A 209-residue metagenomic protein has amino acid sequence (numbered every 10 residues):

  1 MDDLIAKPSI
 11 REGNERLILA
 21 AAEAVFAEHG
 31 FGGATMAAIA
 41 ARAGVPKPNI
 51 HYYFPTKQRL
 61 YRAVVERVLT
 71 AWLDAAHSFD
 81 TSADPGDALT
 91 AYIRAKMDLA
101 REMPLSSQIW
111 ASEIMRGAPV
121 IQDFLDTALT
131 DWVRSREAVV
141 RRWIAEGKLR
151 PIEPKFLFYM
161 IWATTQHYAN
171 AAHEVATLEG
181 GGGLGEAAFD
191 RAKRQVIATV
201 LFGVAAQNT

Functional and structural regions predicted by a protein language model:
M1-I5, D98, E102, T130 (+2 more regions): C-terminal peripheral helix-coil segments that are non-catalytic and often amphipathic
D2-K7, R62-A91, V139-R141: Amphipathic alpha-helical linker/stalk segments
N14, I18-F26, K96, V200: Short hydrophobic clusters on alpha-helical segments that form packing/core surfaces in small helical domains
N14, K57, V64, V68 (+6 more regions): Hydrophobic/aromatic residues within well-ordered alpha-helical segments
L17, V25-R59, A63: Helix-turn-helix
E28-G32, M103, E146: Short coil/turn segments at alpha/beta junctions that flank glycine-rich nucleotide-binding fingerprints
H77-Q108, P154-I161, D190: Hydrophobic alpha-helical connector segments
R101-D123, A171-E179: Amphipathic alpha-helical segments used for helix-helix packing
